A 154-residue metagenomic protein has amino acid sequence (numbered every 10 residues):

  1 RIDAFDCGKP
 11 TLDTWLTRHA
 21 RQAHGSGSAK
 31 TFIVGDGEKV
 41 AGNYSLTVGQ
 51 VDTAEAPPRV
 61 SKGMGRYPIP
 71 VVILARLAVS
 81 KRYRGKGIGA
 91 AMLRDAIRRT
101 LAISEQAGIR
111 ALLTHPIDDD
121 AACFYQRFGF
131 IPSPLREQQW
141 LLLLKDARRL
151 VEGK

Functional and structural regions predicted by a protein language model:
R1-I2, S28, D36-G37, A147-K154: C-terminal tail/extension regions appended to the core domain(s) of diverse proteins
R1-Q22, S26: Short amphipathic alpha-helix that is part of the acyltransferase structural core
G27-V48, E55: Conserved beta-hairpin
G35-G37, A41-G42, Y83, R98 (+2 more regions): Short Lys/Arg-rich amphipathic alpha-helical segments
N43-R76, R84: Conserved acyl-donor/pantetheine-binding loop and adjacent beta-alpha core of acyl/acetyltransferases and related
G85-R99, R127: Conserved acetyl-CoA-binding loop-helix of GNAT-fold acetyltransferases
L93, D118-A121, E137-L144: Short glycine/proline-centered loop/turn elements that form peptide/ligand docking sites
L101, A107-G108, H115-L135: Conserved active-site alpha-helix within GNAT-family acetyltransferase domains
